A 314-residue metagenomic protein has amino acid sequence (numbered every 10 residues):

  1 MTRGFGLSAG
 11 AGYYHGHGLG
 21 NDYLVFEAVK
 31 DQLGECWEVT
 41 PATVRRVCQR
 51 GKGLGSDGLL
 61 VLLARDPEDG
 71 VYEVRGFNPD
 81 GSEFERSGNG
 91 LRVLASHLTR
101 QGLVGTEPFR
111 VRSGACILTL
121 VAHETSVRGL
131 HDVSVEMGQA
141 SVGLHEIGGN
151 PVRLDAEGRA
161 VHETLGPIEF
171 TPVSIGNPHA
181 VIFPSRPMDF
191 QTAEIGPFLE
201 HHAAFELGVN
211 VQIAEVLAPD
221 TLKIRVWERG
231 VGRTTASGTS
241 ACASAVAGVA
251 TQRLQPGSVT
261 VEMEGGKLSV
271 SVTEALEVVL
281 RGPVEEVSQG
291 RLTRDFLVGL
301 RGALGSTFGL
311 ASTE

Functional and structural regions predicted by a protein language model:
M1-G129, A180-E314: A glycine-rich beta-to-alpha transition motif near the start of alpha/beta enzyme domains, typified by
G102, E146-P151, T164, Q252-R253: Glycine-centered secondary-structure boundary/capping sites
R128-M137: Short, solvent-exposed secondary-structure boundary/capping segments
G138-G143: Ligand-binding beta-strand-loop-alpha-helix segment within the catalytic cores of soluble metabolic enzymes
H145-L154, Q289-R294: Extended Gly/Ser/Thr-rich low-complexity repeat segments, especially those forming or decorating extracellular
G148-V161, P197, H201-H202: Short, conserved active-site entrance elements at the starts or edges of catalytic domains
A156-D189: Internal active-site segments that recognize and position negatively charged phosphoryl groups and nucleotide moieties
